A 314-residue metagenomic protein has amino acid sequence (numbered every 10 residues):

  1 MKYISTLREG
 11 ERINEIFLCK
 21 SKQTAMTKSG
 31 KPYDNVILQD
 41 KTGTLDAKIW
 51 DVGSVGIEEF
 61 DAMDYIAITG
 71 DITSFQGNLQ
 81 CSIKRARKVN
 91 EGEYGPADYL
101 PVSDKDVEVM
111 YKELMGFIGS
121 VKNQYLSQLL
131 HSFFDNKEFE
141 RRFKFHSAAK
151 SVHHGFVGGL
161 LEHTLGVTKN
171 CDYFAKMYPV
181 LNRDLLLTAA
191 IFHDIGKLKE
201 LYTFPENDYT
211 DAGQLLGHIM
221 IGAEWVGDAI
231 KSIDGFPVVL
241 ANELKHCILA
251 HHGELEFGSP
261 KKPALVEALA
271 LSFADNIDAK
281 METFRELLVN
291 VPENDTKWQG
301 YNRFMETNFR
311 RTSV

Functional and structural regions predicted by a protein language model:
M1-I13: OB-fold nucleic-acid-binding modules
F17, M63, V167, I248 (+1 more regions): Divalent metal-coordination and catalytic microenvironments
K22-P32, L45-D46, V52-D98: OB-fold single-stranded nucleic acid-binding module
N35-D40, T203: Short, acidic/hydrophobic/Gly-rich beta-strand patch recurrent on exposed beta strands that often constitutes part
E93-Q214, V238: Acidic/His-rich, divalent-metal-binding segments that scaffold phosphate/diphosphate chemistry
S151-H153, E162, Y173-P292: Divalent metal-dependent catalytic cores for phosphoryl transfer on phosphate-bearing substrates
S272, T296-T307, R311-V314: N-terminal intrinsically disordered, cationic/polar leader segments that include organellar targeting peptides
